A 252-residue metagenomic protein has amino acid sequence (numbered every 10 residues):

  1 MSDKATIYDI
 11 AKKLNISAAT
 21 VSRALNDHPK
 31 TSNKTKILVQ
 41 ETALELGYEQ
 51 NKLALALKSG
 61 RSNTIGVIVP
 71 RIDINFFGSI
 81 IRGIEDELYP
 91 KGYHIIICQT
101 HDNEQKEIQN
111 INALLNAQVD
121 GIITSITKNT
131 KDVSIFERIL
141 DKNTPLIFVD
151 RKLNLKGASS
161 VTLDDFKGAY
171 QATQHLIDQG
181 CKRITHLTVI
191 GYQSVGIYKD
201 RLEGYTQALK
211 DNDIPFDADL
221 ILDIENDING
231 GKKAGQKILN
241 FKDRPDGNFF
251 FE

Functional and structural regions predicted by a protein language model:
M1-N63, F76: N-terminal helix-turn-helix DNA-binding module of bacterial transcription factors
E45, D86-K91, N112-L115, L140-F148 (+1 more regions): Bacterial carbohydrate/catabolite-sensing allosteric modules
L46-G121, I190-Y192, L202-T206, K210 (+1 more regions): Amphipathic helical "hinge" segments at domain boundaries
H101-E104, T127-K131: Short beta->alpha connector loops
T130-L140: Active-site-adjacent beta->alpha loops and helix N-cap segments on the catalytic face of soluble alpha/beta enzymes
